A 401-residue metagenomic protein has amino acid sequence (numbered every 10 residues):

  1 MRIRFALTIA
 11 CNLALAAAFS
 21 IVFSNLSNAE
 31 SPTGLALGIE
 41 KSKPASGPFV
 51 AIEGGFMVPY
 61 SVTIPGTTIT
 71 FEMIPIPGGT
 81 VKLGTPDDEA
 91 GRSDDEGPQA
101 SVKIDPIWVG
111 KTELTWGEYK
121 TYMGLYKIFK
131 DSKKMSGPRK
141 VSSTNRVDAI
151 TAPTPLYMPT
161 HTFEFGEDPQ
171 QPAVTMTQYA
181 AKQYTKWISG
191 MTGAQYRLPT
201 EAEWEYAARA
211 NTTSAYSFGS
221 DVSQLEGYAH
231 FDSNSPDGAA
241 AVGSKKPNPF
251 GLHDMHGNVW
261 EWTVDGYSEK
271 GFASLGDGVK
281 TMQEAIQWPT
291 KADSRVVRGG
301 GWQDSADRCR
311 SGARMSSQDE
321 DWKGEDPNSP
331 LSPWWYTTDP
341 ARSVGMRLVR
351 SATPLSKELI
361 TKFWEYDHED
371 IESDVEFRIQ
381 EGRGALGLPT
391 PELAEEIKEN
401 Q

Functional and structural regions predicted by a protein language model:
M1-R4: Positively charged n-region of N-terminal signal peptides that target proteins for export
A10-V22: Bacterial N-terminal signal peptides
N25-N28: Sec/Tat signal peptide C-region and signal peptidase I cleavage site
E30-L37, L83-A90, K103-F218, V264-F272 (+1 more regions): Active-site microenvironments of metalloenzymes and redox enzymes
S31-L35, D94-V102, T212, P236-G238 (+2 more regions): Surface-exposed recognition segments
S31-V62: Primarily auto-inhibitory N-terminal propeptides
G66-L83: Mature N-terminal segment immediately following signal peptide/propeptide cleavage in secreted/periplasmic
K82, P86-D87, P159-E320: Functional-site microenvironments in short loops/helix caps that host divalent-cation chemistry
